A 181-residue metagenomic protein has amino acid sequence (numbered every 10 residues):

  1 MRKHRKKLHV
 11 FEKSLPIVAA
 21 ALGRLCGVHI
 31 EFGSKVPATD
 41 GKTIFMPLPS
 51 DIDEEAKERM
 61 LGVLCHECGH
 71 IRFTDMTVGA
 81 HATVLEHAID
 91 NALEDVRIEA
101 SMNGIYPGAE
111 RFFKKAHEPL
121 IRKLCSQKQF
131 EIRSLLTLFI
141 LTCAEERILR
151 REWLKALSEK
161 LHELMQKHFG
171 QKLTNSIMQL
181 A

Functional and structural regions predicted by a protein language model:
M1-A181: Short, functionally important secondary-structure microenvironments
